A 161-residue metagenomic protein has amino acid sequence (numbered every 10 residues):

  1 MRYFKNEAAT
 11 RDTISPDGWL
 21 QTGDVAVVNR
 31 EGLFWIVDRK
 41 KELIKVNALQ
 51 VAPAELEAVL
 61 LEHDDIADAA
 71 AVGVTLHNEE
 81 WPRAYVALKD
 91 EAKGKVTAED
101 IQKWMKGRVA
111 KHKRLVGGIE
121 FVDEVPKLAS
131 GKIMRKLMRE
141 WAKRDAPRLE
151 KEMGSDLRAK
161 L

Functional and structural regions predicted by a protein language model:
M1-A54, L61-E62, H77-N78: Conserved ATP-binding/catalytic segment of the ANL
A8, A58, K103, G107: Active-site phosphate/pyrophosphate- and oxyanion-stabilizing loops and adjacent acidic/basic residues in soluble
D17, T22-G23, A67, F121-D123: Short loop/turn microsegments at loop-to-beta-strand junctions
D38-L49, A54-A58, A87-A92, L149 (+1 more regions): N-proximal accessory regions
I44, A70-L76, R83-L88, I101-L161: Conserved C-terminal "lid"/linker of ANL adenylate-forming enzymes
L60-A69: Short acidic amphipathic segments
A92-I101: Short, conserved charged micro-motifs
